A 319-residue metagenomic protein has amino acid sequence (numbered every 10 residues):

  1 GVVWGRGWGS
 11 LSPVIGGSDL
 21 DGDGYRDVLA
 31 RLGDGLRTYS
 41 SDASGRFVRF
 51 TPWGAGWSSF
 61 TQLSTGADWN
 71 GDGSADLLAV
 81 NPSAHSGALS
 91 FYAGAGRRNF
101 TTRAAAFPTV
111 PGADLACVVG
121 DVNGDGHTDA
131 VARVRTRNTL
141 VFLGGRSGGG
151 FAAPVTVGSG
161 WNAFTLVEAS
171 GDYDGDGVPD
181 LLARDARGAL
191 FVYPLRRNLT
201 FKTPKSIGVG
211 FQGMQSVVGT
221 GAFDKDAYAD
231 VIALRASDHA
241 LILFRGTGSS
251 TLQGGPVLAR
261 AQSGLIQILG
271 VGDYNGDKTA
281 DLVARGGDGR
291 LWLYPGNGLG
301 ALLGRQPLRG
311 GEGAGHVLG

Functional and structural regions predicted by a protein language model:
G1-G319: Trp/Gly-enriched beta-strand/coil motifs that build multi-repeat beta-propeller-like domains and related W-rich binding
